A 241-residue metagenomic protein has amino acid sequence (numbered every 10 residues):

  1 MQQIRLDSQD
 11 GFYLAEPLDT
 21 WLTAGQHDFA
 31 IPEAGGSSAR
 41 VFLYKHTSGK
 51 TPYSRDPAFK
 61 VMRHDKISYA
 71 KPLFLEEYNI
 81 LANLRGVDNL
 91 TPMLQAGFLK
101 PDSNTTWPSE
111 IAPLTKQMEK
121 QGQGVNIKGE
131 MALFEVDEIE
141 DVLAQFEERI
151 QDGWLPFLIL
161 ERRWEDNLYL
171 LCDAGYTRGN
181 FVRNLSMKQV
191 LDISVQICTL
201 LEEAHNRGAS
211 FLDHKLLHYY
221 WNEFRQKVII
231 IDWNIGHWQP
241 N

Functional and structural regions predicted by a protein language model:
M1-I31: Juxta-kinase regulatory segment immediately upstream of eukaryotic protein kinase catalytic domains
S38-N83, L90-T91, G97-I127: ATP-binding glycine-rich loop module of kinase domains
L94-L185: Conserved structural core of kinase catalytic domains
I193-S194: Activation segment signature within eukaryotic-like protein kinase domains
I197-A204: Conserved hydrophobic alpha-helix
H205-N222: Catalytic-loop of the protein kinase fold
L217, N222-N241: Activation segment/activation loop of eukaryotic-type protein kinase catalytic domains
